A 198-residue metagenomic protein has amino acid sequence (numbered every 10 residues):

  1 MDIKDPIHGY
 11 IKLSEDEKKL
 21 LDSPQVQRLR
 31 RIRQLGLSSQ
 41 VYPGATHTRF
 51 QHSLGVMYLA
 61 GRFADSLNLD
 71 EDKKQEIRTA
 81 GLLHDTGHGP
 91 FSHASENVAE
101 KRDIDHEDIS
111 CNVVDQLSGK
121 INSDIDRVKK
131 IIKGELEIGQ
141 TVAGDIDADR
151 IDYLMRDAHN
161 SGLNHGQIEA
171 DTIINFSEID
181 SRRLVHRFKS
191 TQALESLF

Functional and structural regions predicted by a protein language model:
M1-I32, Q40-R78, G87-F198: Sequence-structural signature of the catalytic-core scaffold of metal-dependent phosphohydrolases that act on
